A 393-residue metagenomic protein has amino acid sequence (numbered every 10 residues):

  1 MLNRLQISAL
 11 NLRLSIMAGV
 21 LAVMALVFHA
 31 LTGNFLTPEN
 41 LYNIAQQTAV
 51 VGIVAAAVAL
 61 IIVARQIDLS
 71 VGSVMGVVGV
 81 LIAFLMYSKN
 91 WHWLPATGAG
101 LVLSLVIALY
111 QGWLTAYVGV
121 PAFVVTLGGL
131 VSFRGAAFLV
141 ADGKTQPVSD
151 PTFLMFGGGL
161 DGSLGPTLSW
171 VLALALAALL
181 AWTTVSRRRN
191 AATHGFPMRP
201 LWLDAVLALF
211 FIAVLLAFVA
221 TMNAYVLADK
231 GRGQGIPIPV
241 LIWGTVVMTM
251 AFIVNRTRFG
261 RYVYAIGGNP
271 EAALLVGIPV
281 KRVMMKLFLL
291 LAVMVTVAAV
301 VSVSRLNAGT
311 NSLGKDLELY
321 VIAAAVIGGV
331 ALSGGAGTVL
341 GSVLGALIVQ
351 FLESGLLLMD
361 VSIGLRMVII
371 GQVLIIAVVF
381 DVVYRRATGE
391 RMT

Functional and structural regions predicted by a protein language model:
M1-I53, I82, K89-P95, F196-P197 (+1 more regions): Membrane-interfacial amphipathic/re-entrant helices at transmembrane-helix boundaries
M1-L26, K144-T145, A177-I212, P279-R282 (+1 more regions): Cytosolic-side transmembrane-helix boundaries in multi-pass membrane proteins
M24-K89, Y110-F123, F138, V254 (+4 more regions): Single transmembrane alpha-helix segments in multi-pass membrane proteins
G33-N43, F138-G143, T221-V240, A251-N255 (+2 more regions): Inter-helical junctions in multi-pass inner-membrane proteins, predominant in energy-converting antiporter-like
Q66, A108, F288-V301, R305-I370: Transmembrane alpha-helical segments in multi-pass inner-membrane proteins
N90-L130, L344-G345: Alpha-helical transmembrane segments within multi-pass membrane transporters and channels
F133-V254, N311, G389-T393: Transmembrane helix-bundle core of multi-pass membrane transporters and related energy-transducing complexes
V185-L201, T249-F288: Membrane-helix/interface signature in polytopic inner-membrane proteins
